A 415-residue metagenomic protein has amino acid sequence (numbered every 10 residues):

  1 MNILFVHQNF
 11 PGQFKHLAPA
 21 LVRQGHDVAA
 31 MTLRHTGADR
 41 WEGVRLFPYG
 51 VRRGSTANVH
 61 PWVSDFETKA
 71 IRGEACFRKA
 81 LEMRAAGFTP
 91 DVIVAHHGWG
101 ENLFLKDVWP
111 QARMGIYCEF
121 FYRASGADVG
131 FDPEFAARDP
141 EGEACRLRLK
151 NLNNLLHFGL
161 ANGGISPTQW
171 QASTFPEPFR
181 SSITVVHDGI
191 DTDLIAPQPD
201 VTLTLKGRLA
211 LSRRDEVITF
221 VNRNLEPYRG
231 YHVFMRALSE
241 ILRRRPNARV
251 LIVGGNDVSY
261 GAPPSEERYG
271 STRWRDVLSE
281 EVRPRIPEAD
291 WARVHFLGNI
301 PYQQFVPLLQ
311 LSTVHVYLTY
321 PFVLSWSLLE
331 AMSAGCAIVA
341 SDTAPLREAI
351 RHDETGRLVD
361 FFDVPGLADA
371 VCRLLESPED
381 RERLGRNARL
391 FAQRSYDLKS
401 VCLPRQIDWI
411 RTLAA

Functional and structural regions predicted by a protein language model:
R53-V63, Q111-L152, D193, P197-Q198 (+2 more regions): Acceptor-binding helix/loop patch of EC 2.4 sugar-transfer enzymes, predominantly nucleotide-sugar-dependent
I71, E379-R411: A charged, aromatic-enriched C-terminal amphipathic alpha-helix characteristic of glycosyltransferases across folds
R123, A136-D215, V221: Donor nucleotide-sugar binding/catalytic pocket of nucleotide-sugar-dependent glycosyltransferases
K206-R229, M235-E240, V250-V253: Conserved donor-binding/catalytic core segment of Leloir-type glycosyltransferases
P263-N299, Q303: Nucleotide-activated donor-binding/catalytic signature segment of Leloir-type glycosyltransferases, i.e., the conserved
Y320: Aromatic "clamp/platform" in nucleotide-sugar-dependent glycosyltransferases that forms part of the donor/acceptor
A337-A340, I350: Short hydrophobic beta-strand element within catalytic cores of glycosyltransferases and related nucleotide-activated
H352-D353, R357-V364, R373-P378: Conserved acidic donor-binding segment of nucleotide-sugar-dependent glycosyltransferases
